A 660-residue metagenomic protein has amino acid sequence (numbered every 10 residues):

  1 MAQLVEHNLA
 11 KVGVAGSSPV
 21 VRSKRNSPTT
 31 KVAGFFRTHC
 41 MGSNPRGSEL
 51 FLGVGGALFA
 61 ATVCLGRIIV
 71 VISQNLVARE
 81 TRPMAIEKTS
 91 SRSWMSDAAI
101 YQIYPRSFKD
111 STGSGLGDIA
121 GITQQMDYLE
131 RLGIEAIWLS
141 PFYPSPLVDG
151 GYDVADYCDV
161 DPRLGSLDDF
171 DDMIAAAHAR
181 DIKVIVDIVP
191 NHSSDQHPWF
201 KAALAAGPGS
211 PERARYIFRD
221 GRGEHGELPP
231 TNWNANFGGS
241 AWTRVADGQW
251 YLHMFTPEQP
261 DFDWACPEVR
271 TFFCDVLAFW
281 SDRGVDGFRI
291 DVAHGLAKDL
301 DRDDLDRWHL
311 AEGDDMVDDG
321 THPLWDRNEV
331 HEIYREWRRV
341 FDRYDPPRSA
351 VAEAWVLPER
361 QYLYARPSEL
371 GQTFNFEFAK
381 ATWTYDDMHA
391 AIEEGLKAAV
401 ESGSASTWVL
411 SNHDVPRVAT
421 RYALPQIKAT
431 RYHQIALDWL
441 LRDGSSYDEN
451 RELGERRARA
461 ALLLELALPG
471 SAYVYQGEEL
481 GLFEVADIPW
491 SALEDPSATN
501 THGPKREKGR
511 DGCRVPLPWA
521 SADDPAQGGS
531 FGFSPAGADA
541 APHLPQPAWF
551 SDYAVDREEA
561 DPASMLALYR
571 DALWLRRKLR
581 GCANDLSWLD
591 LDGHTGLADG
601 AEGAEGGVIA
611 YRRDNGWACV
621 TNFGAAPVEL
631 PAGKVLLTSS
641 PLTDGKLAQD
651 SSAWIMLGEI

Functional and structural regions predicted by a protein language model:
A2-N8, G16, S23: Extreme N-terminal basic, low-complexity initiation segments that serve as generic localization/processing leaders
Q3, G16, G34-F36, M41-A60 (+1 more regions): Short, positively charged low-complexity motifs
V5, A10, P28, G55-G56: Short linear segments in intrinsically disordered or otherwise low-structure-confidence regions
R22-R25, R37, R46, R67 (+1 more regions): Basic polycationic patches enriched in arginine
I72-A632, D644-I660: Active-site and adjacent substrate-binding regions of carbohydrate-active enzymes
G633-P641: Solvent-exposed beta-hairpin/edge-strand motifs
